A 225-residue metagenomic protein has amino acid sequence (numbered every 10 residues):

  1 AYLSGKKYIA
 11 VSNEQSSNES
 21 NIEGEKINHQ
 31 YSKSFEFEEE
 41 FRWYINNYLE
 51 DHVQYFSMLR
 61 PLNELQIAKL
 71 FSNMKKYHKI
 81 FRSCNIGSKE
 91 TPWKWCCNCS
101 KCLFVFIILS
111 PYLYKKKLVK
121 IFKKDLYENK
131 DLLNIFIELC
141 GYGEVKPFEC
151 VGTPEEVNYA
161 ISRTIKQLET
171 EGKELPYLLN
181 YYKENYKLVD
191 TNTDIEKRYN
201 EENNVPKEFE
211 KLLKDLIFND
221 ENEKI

Functional and structural regions predicted by a protein language model:
A1-I225: Nucleotide-activated chemistry modules centered on ATP-dependent adenylation/adenylyltransferase
